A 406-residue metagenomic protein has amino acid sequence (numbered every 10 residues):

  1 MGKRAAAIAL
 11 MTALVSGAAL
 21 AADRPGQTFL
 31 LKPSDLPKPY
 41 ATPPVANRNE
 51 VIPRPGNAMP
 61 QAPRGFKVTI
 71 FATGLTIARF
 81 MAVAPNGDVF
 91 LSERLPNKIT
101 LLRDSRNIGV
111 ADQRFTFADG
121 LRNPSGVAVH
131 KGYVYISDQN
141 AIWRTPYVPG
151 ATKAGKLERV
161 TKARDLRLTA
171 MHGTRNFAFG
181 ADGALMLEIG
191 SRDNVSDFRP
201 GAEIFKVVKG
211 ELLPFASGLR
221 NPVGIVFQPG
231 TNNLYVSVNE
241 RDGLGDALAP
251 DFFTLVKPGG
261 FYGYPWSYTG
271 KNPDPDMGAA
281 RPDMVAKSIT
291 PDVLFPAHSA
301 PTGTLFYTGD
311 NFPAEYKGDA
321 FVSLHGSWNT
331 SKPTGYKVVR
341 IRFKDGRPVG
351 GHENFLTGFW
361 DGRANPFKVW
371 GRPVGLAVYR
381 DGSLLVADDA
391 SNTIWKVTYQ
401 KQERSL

Functional and structural regions predicted by a protein language model:
A22-P63, T174, S191-N194, A202 (+5 more regions): Beta-propeller domain segments
I70-L75, F115-G120, V160-T169, P214-G218 (+3 more regions): Surface loop/turn motifs at the tips and blade-to-blade linkers of beta-strand repeat domains
G74, A84, H130, A178-G180 (+3 more regions): Structural WD40 beta-propeller signal
A78-R79, I99-G132: Blade-loop segments of beta-propeller domains
M81, V127, F177, P222-I225 (+2 more regions): Hydrophobic core register within WD40 beta-propeller blades
D88-S92, Y133-I136, W143, A184-E188 (+3 more regions): Conserved beta-propeller blade signature
E93-R94, Q139-A141, Y147, G190-R192 (+4 more regions): Short loop/turn segments immediately following the C-termini of beta-strands
R114, N123, A128-H130, N140-G180 (+2 more regions): Asp-box/WD-like beta-propeller blade repeats and closely related beta-sheet repeat scaffolds
